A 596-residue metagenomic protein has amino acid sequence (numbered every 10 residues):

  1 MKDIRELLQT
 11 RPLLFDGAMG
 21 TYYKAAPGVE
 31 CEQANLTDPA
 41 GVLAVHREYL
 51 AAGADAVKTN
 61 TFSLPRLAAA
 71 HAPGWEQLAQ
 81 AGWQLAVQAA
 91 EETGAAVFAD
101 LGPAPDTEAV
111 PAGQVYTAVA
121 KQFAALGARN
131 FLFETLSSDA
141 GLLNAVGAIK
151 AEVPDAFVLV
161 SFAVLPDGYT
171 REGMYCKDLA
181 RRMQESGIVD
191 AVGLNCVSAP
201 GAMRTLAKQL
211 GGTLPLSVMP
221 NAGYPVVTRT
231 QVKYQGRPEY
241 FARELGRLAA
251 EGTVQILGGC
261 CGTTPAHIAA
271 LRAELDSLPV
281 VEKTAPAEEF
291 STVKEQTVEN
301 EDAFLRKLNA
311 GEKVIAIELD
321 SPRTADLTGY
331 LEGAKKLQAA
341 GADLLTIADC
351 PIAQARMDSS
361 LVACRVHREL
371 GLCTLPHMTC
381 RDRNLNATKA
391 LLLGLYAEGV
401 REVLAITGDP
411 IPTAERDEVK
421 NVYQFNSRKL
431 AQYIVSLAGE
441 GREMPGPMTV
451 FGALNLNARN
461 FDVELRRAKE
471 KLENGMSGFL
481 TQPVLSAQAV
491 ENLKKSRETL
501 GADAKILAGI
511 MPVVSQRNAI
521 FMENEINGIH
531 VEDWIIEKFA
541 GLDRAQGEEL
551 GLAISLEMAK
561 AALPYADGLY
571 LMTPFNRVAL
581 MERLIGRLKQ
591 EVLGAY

Functional and structural regions predicted by a protein language model:
M1-Y596: Domain-level signal for soluble alpha/beta catalytic cores
